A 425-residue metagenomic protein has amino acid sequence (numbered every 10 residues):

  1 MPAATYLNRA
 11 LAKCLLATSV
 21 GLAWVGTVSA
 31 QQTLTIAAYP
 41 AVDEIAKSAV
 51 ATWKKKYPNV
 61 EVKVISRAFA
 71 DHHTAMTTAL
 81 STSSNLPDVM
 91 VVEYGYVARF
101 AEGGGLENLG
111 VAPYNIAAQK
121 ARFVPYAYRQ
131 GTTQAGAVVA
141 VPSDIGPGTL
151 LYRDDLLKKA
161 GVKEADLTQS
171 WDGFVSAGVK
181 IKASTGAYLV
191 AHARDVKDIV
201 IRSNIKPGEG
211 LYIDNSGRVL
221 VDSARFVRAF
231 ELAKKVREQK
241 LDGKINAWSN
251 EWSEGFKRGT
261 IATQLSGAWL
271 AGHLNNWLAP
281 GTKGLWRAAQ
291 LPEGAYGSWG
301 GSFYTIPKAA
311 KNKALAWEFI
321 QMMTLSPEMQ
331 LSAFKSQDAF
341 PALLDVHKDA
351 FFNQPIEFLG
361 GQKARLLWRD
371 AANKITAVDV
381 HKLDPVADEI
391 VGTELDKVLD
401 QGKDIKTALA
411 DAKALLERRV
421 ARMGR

Functional and structural regions predicted by a protein language model:
Q31-A41, V60-I65, D88-V89, V139 (+1 more regions): Short, well-ordered beta-strand elements
A41-E61, V391, L409: Short, polar/charged alpha-helical segment
T52-F123, K159-G161, D166, G255 (+3 more regions): Extracytoplasmic "Venus flytrap"/periplasmic binding protein-like
Y94-P147, V175, A183, N204 (+3 more regions): Hinge/lid segment of periplasmic solute-binding proteins
Y114, H273-G281, G294-T393, G424: C-terminal lobe and pocket-closing loops of periplasmic/extracytoplasmic Venus-flytrap solute-binding proteins
K158, E164, D370-R425: Conserved C-terminal helix/tail region of periplasmic/extracytoplasmic solute-binding proteins
A177-K180, S216-I245: Glycine-centered hinge/linker elements that transmit conformational signals in sensory and ligand-binding systems
V200, F230-E318: Extracytoplasmic/periplasmic substrate-binding proteins
